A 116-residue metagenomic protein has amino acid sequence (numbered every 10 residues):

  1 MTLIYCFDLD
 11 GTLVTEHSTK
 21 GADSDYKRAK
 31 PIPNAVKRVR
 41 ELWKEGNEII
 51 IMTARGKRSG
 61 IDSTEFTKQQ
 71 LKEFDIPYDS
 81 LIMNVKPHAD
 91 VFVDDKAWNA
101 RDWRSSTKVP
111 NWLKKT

Functional and structural regions predicted by a protein language model:
M1-T116: HAD-like aspartate-dependent phosphatase fold
